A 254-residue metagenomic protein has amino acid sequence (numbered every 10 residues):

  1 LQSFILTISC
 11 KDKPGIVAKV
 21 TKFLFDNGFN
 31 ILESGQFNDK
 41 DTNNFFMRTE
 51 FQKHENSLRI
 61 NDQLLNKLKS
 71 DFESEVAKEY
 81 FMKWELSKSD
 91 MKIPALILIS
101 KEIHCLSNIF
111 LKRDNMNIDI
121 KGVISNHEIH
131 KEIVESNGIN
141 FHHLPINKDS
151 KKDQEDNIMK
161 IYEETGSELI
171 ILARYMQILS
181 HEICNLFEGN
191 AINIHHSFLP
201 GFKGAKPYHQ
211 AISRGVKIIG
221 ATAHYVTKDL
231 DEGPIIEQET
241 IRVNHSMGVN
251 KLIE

Functional and structural regions predicted by a protein language model:
L1-I93: A conserved regulatory-domain signal marking ACT and ACT-like small-molecule sensing domains and adjacent regulatory
S9, L96-L98, I124: Short hydrophobic segments within beta-strands
I31, I120, N140-H142, L169 (+2 more regions): Hydrophobic beta-strand scaffold residues
A95-C105: Short, glycine-rich nucleotide/cofactor-binding loops
I103-D114: Histidine-anchored nucleotide/phosphate-binding helix
D119-I129: Short internal beta-strands
N126, S150, Q154, T165-E254: Donor/substrate-binding cores of folate-linked one-carbon enzymes
E135, I139-T165: Adenosine-nucleotide cofactor-binding segment
